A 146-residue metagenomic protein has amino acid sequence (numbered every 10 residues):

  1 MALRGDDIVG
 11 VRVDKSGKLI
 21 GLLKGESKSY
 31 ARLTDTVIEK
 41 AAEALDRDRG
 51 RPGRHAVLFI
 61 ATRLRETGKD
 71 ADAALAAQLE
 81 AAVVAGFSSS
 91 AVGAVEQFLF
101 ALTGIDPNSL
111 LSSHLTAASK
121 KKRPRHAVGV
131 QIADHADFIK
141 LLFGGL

Functional and structural regions predicted by a protein language model:
M1: A short acidic/basic microdomain associated with nuclease active sites
R4: Beta-rich catalytic cores
I8-G10, L23-S29: Conserved catalytic cores of phosphodiester-cleaving nucleases, focusing on short active-site segments
V13-D14, V95-L110, I132-A133: Short, flexible beta-strand-to-coil junctions
D14-I20: Short, solvent-exposed loop/turn segments that connect beta-strands within catalytic domains and beta-strand-rich
T34-G104: Acidic, metal/cofactor-coordinating or nucleic-acid-engaging core segments within structured domains
P107-K121: Short, aromatic/basic amphipathic alpha-helical patches
A118-L146: Charge-rich, low-complexity intrinsically disordered segments
